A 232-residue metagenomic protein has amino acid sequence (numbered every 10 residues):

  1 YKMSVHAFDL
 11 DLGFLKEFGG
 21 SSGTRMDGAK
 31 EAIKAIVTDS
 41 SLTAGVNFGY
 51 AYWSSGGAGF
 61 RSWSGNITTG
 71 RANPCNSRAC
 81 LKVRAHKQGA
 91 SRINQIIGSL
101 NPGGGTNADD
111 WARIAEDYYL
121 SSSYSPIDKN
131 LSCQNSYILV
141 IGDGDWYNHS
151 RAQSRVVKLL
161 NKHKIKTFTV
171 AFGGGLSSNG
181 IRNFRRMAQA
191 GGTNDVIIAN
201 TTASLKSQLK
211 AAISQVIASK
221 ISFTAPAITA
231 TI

Functional and structural regions predicted by a protein language model:
K2-G19, S40-N47, S54-E116, D145 (+2 more regions): Short, charged loop segments at secondary-structure junctions
D9, K16-E31, K87, S91 (+5 more regions): Soluble non-cytosolic domains of exported or imported proteins
R25-A44, R92, S125: Zn2+-dependent metallopeptidase catalytic core
D27, D195-I232: C-terminal "exit" segments of structured domains
K34, T38, E116-L120, D143 (+2 more regions): Non-catalytic alpha-helical coupling and interface elements of nucleotide-dependent molecular machines and regulators
G103-G105, P126-N135, I141-A190, I198-N200 (+1 more regions): VWA/integrin I-like adhesion module and closely mimicked acidic/polar interface patches used
R113-N130: Phosphate/ATP-binding catalytic cores across multiple sugar-kinase/actin-like superfamilies, primarily ASKHA
